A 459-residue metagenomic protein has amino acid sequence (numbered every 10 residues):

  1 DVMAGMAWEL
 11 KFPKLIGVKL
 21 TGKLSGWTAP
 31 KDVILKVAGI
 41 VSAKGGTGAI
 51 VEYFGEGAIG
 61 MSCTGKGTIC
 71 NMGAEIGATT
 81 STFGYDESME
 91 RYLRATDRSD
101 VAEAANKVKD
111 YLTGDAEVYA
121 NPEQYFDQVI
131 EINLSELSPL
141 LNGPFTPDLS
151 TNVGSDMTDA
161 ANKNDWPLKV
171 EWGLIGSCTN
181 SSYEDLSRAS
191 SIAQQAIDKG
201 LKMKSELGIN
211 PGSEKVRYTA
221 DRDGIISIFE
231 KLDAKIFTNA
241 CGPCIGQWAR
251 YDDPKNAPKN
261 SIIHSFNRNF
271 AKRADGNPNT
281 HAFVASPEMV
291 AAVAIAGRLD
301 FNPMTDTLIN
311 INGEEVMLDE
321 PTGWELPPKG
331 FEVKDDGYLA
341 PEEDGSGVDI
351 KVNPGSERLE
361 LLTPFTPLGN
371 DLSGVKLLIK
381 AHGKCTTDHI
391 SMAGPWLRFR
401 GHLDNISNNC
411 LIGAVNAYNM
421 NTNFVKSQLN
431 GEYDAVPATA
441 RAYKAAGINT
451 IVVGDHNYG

Functional and structural regions predicted by a protein language model:
D1-E103, Q247-D336: Mobile "lid/hinge" segments at catalytic clefts and subdomain interfaces of large enzymes
D1-L10, P30-K44, I69-C70, V153-N164 (+2 more regions): Structured alpha-helical segments in the cores of large, soluble enzyme domains
K11-T21, L134-L140, P167-W172, Y418-M420: Gly-rich Lys/Arg/Thr-decorated short loops/hinges at beta-loop-alpha junctions or inter-strand turns that position
G17-G22, V51-G55, K169-S177, L207-P211 (+2 more regions): Glycine- and acidic
L20-S25, G57, T179, N210-V216 (+3 more regions): Acidic, glycine-rich active-site loops and adjacent beta-strand->loop/helix elements that engage anionic groups
G26, S62, T179-S182, Y218 (+2 more regions): Alpha-helix N-cap/helix-initiation motif
E52, I76-K204, G208-D252, D344-L372 (+7 more regions): Accessory "access/gating" subregions that flank catalytic or transport cores
G224, K231-D233, A240-G459: Cytosolic catalytic domains that perform sulfur/thiol-centered chemistry
